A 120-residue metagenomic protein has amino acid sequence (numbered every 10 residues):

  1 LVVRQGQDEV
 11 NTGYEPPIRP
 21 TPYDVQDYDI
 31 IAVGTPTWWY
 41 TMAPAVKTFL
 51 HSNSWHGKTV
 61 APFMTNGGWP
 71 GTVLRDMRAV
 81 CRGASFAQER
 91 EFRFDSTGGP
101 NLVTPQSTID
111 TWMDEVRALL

Functional and structural regions predicted by a protein language model:
L1-G34, Y40-M42, K47, H51 (+2 more regions): N-terminal beta1-alpha1-beta2 submodule of the flavodoxin-like/Rossmannoid cofactor-binding fold
P36-T37, N66: Residue-level signal for short, function-critical loop segments
W39-Y40, H56, P70, M113: Short linear interaction motif-like sites in intrinsically disordered regions of transcription factors
H51-K58: Conserved helix-turn-beta segment immediately C-terminal to the redox Cys motif in thioredoxin-like folds
N53, C81-A84, V116: Alpha-helix boundary/capping residues
T59-T104: Short, glycine-/small-residue-rich phosphate/pyrophosphate-handling segment
